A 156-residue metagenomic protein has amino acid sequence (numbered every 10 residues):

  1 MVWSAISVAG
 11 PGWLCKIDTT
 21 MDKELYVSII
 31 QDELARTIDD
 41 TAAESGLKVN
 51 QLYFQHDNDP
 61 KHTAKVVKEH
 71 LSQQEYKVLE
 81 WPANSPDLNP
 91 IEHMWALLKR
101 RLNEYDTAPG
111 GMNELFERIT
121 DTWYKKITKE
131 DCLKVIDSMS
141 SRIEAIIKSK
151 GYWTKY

Functional and structural regions predicted by a protein language model:
M1-K48: Electropositive, glycine- and tryptophan-enriched low-complexity nucleic-acid-binding patches
A5, Y53-H56, I136: Short beta-strand segments
D32-T37, L52-Q55, L71-Q73: Short, well-ordered secondary-structure "scaffold" segments embedded in the functional core of diverse domains
I38-L52, K126-K134: Surface-exposed helix-capping loop/turn segments at secondary-structure junctions
G46-L47, L52-Y53, V66, Q73 (+1 more regions): Preference for well-ordered, secondary-structure-rich cores of eukaryotic proteins
H56-N58, A64-V66, E80-L102, G110: RNase H-like two-metal-ion nuclease catalytic core shared by retroviral integrases and related mobile-element nucleases
I91-Y156: C-terminal anion-handling pockets and recognition modules
